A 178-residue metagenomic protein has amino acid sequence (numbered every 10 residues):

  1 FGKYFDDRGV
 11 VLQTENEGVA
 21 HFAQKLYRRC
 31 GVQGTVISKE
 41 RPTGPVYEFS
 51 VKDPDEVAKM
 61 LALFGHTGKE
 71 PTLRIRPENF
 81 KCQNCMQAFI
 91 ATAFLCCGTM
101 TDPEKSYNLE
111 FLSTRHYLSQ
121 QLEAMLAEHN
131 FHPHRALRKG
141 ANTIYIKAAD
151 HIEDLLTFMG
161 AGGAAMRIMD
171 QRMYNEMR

Functional and structural regions predicted by a protein language model:
F1-Q33, I37-K39, T72-H129: Intein-associated homing endonuclease modules of the LAGLIDADG/DOD-type, together with closely related HINT-family
N16-E17, K52-E56, R115-Y117, A148-E153: Helix N-cap motif at beta-to-alpha junctions
V36-R41, H134-R138: Short beta-strand
P42-E56, G140-A149: A generic structural motif
V57, L61-L63, P103: Structural preference for solvent-exposed beta-strand-turn elements and adjacent flexible terminal/loop segments within
K59-L61, E153-G162: Charge-rich, low-aromatic oligomerization/scaffolding segments with amphipathic character
G65-P71, N130-F131: A short alpha->loop->secondary-structure connector
G160-R178: Extended mid-to-C-terminal alpha-helical interaction segments
